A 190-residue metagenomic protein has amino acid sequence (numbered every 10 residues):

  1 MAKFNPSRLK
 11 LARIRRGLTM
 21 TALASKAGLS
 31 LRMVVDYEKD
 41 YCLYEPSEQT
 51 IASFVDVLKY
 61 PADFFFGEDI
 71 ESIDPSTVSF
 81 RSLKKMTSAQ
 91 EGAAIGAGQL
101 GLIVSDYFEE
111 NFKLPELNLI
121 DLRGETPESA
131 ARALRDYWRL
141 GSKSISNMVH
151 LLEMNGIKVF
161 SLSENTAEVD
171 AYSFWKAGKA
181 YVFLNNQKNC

Functional and structural regions predicted by a protein language model:
M1-C190: Short juxta-domain linker segments that transition from a proline/glycine-rich, charged coil into a short amphipathic
